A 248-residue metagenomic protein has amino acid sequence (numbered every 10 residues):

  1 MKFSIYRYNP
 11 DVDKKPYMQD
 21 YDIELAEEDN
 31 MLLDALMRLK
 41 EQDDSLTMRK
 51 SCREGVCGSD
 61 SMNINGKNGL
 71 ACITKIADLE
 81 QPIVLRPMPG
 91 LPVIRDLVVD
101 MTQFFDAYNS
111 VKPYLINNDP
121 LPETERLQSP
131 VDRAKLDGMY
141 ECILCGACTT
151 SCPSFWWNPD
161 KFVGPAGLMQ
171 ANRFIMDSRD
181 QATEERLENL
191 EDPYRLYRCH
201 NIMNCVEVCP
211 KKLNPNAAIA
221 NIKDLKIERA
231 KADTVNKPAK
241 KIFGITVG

Functional and structural regions predicted by a protein language model:
M1-Y21: Eukaryote-biased recognition of intrinsically disordered, low-complexity regulatory segments
Q19-N30: Short, contiguous acidic and Ser/Thr-rich linear segments
E24, N63-G66: Short strand-turn-strand beta-turns centered on an Asx-Gly dipeptide
N30-D43, R86-G248: Ferredoxin-type iron-sulfur electron-transfer modules in oxidoreductases and energy-metabolism complexes
D43-R49: Active-site phosphate-binding and catalytic loops of NTP-dependent enzymes
C52-S61: Short, structured protein-protein interaction patches enriched in aromatics and acidic/basic residues, typified by
